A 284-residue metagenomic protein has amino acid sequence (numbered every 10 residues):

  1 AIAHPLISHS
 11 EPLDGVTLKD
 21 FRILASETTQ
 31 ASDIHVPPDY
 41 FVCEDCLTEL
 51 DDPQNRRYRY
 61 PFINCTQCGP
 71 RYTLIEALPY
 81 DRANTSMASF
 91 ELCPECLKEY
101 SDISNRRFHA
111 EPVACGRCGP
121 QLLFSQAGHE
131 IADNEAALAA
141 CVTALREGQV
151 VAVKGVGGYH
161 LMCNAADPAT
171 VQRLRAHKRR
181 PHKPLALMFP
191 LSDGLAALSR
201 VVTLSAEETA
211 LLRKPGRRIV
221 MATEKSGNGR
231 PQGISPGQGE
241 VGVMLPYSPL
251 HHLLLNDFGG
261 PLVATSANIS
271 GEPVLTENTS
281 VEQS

Functional and structural regions predicted by a protein language model:
A1-I2, M221: Short basic, glycine-rich beta-strand/loop surfaces that mediate nucleic-acid
I2-R22: Conserved short beta-strand edge segments in small beta-sheet-based binding/regulatory domains
R22-S284: Active-site-adjacent structural elements in enzyme catalytic cores
